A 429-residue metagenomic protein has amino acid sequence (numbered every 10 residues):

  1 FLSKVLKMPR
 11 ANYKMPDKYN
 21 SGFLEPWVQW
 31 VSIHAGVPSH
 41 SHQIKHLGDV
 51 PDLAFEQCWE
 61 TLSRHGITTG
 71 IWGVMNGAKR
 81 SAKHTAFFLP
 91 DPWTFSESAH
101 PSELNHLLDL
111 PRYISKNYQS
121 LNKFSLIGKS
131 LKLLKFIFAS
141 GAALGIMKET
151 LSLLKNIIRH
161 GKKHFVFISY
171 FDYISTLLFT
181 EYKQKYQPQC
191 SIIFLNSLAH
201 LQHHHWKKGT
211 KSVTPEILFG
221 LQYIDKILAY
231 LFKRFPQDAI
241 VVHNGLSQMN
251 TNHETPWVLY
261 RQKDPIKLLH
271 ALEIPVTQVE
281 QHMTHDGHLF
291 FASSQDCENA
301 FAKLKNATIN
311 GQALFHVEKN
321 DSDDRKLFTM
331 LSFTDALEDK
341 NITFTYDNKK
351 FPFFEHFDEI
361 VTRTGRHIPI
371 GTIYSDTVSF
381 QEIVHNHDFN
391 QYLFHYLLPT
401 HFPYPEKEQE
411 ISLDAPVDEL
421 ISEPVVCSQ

Functional and structural regions predicted by a protein language model:
F1, F219-V258, I373, L393: Metal-dependent active-site segment of extracytoplasmic phospho-/sulfohydrolases and closely related
F1-Q29, S41, T68-W72: Short, structured active-site-proximal loop/turn typified by the sulfatase FGly-forming signature C/S-X-P-X-R
M15-S21, W72-A78, D238-A239, N244-L246 (+3 more regions): Acidic carboxylate-rich catalytic motifs and surrounding loops in phosphoryl-/glycosyl-chemistry enzymes
L24, P38-H40, T69, M75-K79 (+10 more regions): Short, solvent-exposed loop/turn segments at secondary-structure junctions
A35-K208: His/Asp/Glu-rich, glycine-adjacent segments that coordinate divalent cations and/or stabilize oxyanion chemistry on
K45-L47, F55-E56, E60, R80-A82 (+1 more regions): Membrane-interface soluble catalytic domains
F55, W59, D172-T180, I217-F232 (+2 more regions): Short, hydrophobic/amphipathic alpha-helical packing segments that form internal helix faces or helix-helix interfaces
C190-S191, L198-L231: Extended hydrophobic/aromatic segments used for targeting, binding, or gating
